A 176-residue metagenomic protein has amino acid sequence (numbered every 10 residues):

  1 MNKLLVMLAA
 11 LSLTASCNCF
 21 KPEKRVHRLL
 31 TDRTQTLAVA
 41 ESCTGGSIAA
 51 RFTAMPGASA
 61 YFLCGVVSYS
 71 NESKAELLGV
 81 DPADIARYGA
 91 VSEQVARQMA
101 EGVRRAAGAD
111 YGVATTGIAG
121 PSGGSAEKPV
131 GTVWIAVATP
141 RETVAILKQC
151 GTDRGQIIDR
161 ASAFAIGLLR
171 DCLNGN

Functional and structural regions predicted by a protein language model:
N2-M7: Sec-dependent signal peptide recognition, specifically the positively charged N-region followed immediately by
L8, C17-N176: Short alpha-helical segments enriched in small residues
L13: RNase H-like, Mg2+-dependent phosphodiesterase core, and more generally RNA phosphate-backbone-engaging helix-loop
